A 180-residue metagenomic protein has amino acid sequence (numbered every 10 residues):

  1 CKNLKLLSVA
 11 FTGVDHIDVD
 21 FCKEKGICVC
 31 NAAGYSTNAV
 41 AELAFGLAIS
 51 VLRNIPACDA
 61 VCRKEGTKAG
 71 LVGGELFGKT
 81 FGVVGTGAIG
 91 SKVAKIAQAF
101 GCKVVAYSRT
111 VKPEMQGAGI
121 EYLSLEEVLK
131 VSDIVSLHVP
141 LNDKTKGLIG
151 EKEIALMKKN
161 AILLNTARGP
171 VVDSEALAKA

Functional and structural regions predicted by a protein language model:
C1-C30, K130, G150, L156: An N-terminal-biased, well-structured beta-alpha scaffold segment characteristic of Rossmann-like dinucleotide-binding
L4, F77-T80, E151, N160: Phosphate-coordination loops involved in phosphoryl transfer and adenosine-cofactor binding
A10-F11, G26-N38, S108, E126 (+1 more regions): Short beta->alpha connector loops at strand-helix junctions that form conserved, small/polar/Pro-enriched
A33-T80, A88, K95-A99, E114: Phosphate-binding beta-alpha-beta segment of Rossmann-like dinucleotide-binding domains, i.e., the NAD(P)
V84, Y107: The conserved SAM/SAH-binding core of class I Rossmann-like methyltransferase domains, concentrating on the hydrophobic
T86, S91-K92, E151: Residues forming the Rossmann-fold NAD(P)(H) cofactor-binding site
C102-K103: Residues at the starts of beta-strands that form the adenosine-phosphate
T110-A180: Rossmann-like adenosine-cofactor binding region
